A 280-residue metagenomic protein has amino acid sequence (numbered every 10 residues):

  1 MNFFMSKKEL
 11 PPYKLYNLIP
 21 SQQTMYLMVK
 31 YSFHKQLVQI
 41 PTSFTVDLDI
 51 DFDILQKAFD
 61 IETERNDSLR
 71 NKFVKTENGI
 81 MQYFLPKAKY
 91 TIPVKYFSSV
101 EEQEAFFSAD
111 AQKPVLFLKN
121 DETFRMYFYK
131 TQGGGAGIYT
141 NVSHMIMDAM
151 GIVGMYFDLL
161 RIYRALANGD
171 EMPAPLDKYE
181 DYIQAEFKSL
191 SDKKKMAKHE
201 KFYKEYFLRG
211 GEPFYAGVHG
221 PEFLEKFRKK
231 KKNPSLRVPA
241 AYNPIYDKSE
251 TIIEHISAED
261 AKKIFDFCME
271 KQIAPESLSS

Functional and structural regions predicted by a protein language model:
M1-F33, K57-E101, N120-E122, F157 (+1 more regions): Short amphipathic alpha-helices and their capping loops
F4-N17, K35-Q56, E104, L118-T140 (+1 more regions): Gly/Ser/Thr-rich phosphate-binding loops and adjoining beta-strand/alpha-helix segments that form adenosine-phosphate
E9-P11, L15-Y16, S21, F124-D181 (+2 more regions): Active-site-proximal acidic secondary-structure segment that organizes catalysis
K57-E62, A109-P114, M145, E205 (+1 more regions): Amphipathic alpha-helical regulatory segments at dimerization interfaces that relay allosteric signals between sensory
R70, A111-L118: Short catalytic/binding micro-motifs of nucleotide second-messenger systems
E102-S108: Acidic/proline- and glycine-rich, intrinsically disordered low-complexity segments that serve as regulatory linkers
D170, E205-G211, K262, M269-E270: Helical lid/core segments from catalytic subdomains that handle acyl or acyl-like groups
